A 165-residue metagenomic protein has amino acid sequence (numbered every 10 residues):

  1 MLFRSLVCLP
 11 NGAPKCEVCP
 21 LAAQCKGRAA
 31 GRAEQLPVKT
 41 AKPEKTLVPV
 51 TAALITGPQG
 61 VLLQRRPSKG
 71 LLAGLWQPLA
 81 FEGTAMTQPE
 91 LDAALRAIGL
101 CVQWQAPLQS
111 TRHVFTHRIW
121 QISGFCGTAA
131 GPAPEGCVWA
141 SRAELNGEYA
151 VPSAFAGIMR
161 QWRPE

Functional and structural regions predicted by a protein language model:
F3-E165: Intrinsically disordered, low-complexity, charged terminal extensions of DNA damage-control enzymes
